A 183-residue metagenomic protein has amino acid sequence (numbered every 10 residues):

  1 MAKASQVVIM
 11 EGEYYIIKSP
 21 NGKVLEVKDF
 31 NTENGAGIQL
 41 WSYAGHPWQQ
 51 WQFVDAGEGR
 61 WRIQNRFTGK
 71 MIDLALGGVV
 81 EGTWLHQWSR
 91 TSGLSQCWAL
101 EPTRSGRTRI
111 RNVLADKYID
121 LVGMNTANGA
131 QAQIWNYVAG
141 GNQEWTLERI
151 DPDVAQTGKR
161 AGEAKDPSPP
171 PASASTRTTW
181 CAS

Functional and structural regions predicted by a protein language model:
M1-T32, Q50-V79, C97-T126, E144-S183: Extracellular glycan-recognition/adhesion modules and their associated mucin-like linkers
K28-Q52, G77-C97, V122-A139: Short, tandemly repeated low-complexity microdomains enriched for cysteine and small residues
